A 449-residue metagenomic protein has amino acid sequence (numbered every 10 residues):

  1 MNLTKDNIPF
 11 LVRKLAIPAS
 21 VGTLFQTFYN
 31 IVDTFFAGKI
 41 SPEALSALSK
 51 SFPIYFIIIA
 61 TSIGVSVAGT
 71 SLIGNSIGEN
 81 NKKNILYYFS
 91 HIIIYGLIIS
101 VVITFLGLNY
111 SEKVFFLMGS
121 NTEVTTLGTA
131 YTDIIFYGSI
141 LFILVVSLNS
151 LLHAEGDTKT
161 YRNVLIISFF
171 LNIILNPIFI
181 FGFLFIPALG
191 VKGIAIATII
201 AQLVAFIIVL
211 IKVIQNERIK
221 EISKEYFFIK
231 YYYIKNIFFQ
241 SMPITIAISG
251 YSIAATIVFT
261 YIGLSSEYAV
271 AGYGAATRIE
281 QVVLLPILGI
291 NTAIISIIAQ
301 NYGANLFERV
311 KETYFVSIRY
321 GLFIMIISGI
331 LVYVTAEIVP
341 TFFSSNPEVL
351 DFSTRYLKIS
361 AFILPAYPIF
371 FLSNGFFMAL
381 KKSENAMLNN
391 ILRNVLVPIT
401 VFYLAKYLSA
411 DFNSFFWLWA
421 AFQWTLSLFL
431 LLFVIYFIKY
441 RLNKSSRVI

Functional and structural regions predicted by a protein language model:
M1-P18, I73-I140, A188-M242, I298-I363 (+1 more regions): Short alpha-helical transmembrane segments in multi-pass integral membrane proteins
K14-D33, I134, V145, S168 (+5 more regions): Transmembrane helical elements of multi-pass membrane transporters/channels
A19, T23, T34-F35, S71 (+14 more regions): Transmembrane alpha-helix boundary and packing residues in multipass membrane permease domains and related
Q26, N30-D33, A37, I59-S66 (+17 more regions): Alpha-helical transmembrane segments and their lipid-water interface positions in multi-pass membrane proteins
F28-S46, F115-T122, I180-L189, S249-A276 (+4 more regions): Helix-terminus/linker motif at the lipid-water interface of multi-pass membrane proteins
A37-F56, Y88, T122-L127, V191-K192 (+5 more regions): Interfacial/gating helices of multi-pass transporter permease domains
L45-F105, F142-G156, T160-Y161, F259 (+2 more regions): Small-residue-rich hydrophobic transmembrane alpha-helices
S66, I135-H153, Y161-N172, I194-V209 (+4 more regions): Short runs within selected transmembrane alpha-helices of multi-pass transporters and secretion channels
